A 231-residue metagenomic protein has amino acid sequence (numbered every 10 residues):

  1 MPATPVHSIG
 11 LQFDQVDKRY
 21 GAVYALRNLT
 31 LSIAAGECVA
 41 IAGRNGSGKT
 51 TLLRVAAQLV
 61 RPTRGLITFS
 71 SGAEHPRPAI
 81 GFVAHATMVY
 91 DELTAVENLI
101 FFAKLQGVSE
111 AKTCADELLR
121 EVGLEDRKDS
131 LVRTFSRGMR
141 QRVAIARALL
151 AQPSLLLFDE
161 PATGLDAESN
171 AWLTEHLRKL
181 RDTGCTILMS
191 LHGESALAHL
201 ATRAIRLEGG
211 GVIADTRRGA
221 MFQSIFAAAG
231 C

Functional and structural regions predicted by a protein language model:
A42-R44: The feature captures the beta-strand-to-loop junction immediately N-terminal to the Walker
A57: Helix-to-loop junction immediately C-terminal to a conserved catalytic motif
I100, K104, E110-R127: Conserved ABC ATPase "signature" region
Q152: Conserved catalytic motifs of ABC-family nucleotide-binding domains
L156-D159: Catalytic Walker B motif of ABC-type/P-loop ATPase nucleotide-binding domains
L191-H192: H-loop/switch region of ABC-family ATPase nucleotide-binding domains
